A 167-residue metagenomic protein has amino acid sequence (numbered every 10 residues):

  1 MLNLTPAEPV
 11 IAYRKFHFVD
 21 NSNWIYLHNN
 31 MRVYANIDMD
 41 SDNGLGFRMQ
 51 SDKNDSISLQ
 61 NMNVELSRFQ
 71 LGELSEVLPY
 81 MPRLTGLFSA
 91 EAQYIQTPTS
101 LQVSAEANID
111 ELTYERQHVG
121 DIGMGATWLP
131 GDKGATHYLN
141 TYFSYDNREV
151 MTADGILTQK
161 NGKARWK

Functional and structural regions predicted by a protein language model:
M1-K167: Interface amphipathic segments
